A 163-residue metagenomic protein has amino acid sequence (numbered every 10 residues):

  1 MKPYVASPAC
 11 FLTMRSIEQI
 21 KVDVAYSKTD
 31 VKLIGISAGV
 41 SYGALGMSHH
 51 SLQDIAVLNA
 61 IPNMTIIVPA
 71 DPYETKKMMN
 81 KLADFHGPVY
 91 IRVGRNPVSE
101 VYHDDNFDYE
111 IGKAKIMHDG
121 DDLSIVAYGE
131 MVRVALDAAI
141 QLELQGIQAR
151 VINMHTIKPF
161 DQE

Functional and structural regions predicted by a protein language model:
K2-S124, R133, A149: Conserved thiamine diphosphate
V134-I152: Short helix-loop-beta junction
I152-K158: Short beta->alpha junction loops
P159-E163: A short, acidic, amphipathic alpha-helical segment used as a generic capping/interface helix at domain edges
